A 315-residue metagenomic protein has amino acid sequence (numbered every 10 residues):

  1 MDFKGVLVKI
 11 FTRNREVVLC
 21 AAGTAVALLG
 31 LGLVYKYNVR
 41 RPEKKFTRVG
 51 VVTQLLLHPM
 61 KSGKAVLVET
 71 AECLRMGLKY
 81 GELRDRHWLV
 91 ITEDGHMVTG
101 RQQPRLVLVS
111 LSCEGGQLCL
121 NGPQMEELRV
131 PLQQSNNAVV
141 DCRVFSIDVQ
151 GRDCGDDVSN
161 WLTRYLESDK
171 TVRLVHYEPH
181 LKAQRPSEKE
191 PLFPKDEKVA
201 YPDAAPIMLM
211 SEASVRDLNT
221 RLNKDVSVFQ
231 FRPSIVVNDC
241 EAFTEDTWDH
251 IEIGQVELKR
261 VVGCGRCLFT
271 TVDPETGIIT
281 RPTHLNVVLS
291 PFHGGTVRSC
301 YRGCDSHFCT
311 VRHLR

Functional and structural regions predicted by a protein language model:
D2-R315: Metal-cofactor-dependent catalytic cores
